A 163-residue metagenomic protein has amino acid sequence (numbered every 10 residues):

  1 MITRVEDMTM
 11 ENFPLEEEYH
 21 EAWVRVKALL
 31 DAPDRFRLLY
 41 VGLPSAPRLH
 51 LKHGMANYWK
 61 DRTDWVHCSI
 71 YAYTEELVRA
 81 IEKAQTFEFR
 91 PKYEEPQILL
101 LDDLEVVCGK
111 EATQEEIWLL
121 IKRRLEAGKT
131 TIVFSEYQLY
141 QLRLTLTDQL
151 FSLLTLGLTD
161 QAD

Functional and structural regions predicted by a protein language model:
I2-W23: Dynamic helix-loop-helix/coil hinge segments at AAA+ ATPase domain boundaries and subdomain interfaces
E21-A32: Pre-Walker A adenine-sensing motif
D34-H53: Walker A/P-loop nucleotide-binding motif
R35-L39, I98, T130-I132: Residue-level preference for the first positions of well-ordered beta-strands
A56, D61-T63, T74-A84, V106-D163: Replace "adjacent to P-loop NTPase cores in ATP/GTP-dependent enzymes" with "adjacent to NTP-binding cores
D64-S69: Conserved RecA-like helicase motor-core motifs
E88-Q97: Short basic/glycine-enriched coil/helix segment immediately N-terminal to the Walker B
D102-L104: Walker B catalytic acidic pair
